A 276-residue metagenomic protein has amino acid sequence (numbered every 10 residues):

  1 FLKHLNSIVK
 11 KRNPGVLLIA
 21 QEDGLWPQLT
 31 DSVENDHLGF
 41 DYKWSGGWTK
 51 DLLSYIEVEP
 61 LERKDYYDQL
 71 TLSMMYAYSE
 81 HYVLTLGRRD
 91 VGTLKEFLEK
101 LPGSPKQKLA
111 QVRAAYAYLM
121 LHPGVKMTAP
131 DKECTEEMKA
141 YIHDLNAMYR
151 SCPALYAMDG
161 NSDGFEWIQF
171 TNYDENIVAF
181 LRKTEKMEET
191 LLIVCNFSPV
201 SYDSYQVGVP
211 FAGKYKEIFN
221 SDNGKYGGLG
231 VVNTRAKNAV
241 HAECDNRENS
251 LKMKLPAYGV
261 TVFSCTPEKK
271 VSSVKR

Functional and structural regions predicted by a protein language model:
F1-L2, K108-A110, E137-A140, E243-N249: Aromatic- and glycine-enriched glycan-recognition loops and surfaces that form the carbohydrate-binding subsites
F1-P130, R150-V207, F211-D222, L229-G230: Conserved alpha/beta catalytic core and glycan-binding cleft of carbohydrate-active enzymes
P130-M138, F180, R276: Generic low-polarity alpha-helical segments
C134-L155: Catalytic cores of secreted or luminal carbohydrate-active enzymes
L145, Y215, Y258: A residue-level signal for conserved active-site and pocket-lining positions in enzyme catalytic cores
T234-K275: C-terminal beta-strand-rich structural cap/linker in extracellular carbohydrate-active enzymes
